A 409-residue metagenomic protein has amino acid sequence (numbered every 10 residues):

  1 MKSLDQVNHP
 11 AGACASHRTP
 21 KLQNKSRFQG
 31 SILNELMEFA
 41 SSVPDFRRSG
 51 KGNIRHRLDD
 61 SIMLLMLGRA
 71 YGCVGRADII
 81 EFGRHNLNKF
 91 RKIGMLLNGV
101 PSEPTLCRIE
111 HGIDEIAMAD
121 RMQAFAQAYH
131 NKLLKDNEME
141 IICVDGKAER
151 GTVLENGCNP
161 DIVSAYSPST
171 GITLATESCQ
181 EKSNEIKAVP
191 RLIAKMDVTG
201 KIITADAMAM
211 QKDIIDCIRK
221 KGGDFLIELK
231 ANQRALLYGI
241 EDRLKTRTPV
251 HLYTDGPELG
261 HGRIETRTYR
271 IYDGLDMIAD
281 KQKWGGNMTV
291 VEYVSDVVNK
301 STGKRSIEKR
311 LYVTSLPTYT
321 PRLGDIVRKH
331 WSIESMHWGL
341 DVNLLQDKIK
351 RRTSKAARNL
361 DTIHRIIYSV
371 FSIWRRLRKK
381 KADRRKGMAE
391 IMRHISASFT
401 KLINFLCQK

Functional and structural regions predicted by a protein language model:
M1-C143, T152, S164-T176, P190 (+1 more regions): Dynamic "connector" segments at or just before major functional cores
I32, V313, P317-R351: Short amphipathic alpha-helical "interface-anchor" segments enriched in bulky aromatics
K51-D60, T302-G303, R351-L360: Structural motif
D60-M66, T105, R322, I326 (+2 more regions): A general alpha-helix detector
L64, I79, S102, D145 (+7 more regions): Mobile genetic element proteins and their domesticated derivatives, centered on retroelements and DNA transposons
Y129-G223, K230: Polybasic low-complexity intrinsically disordered regions
K230-K329: An anionic, glycine-rich sequence signature occurring as long contiguous blocks
D341-D347, A356-T362, K380-E390: Small/polar glycine-rich anion-binding or flexible loop at a beta-alpha turn
